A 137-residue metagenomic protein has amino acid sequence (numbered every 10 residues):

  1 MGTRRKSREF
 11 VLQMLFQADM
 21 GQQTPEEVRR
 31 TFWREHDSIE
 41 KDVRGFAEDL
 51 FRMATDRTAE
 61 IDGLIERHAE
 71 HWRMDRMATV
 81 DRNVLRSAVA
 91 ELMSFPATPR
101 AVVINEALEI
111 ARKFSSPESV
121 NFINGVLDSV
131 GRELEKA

Functional and structural regions predicted by a protein language model:
M1-A137: N-terminal interaction/assembly modules
